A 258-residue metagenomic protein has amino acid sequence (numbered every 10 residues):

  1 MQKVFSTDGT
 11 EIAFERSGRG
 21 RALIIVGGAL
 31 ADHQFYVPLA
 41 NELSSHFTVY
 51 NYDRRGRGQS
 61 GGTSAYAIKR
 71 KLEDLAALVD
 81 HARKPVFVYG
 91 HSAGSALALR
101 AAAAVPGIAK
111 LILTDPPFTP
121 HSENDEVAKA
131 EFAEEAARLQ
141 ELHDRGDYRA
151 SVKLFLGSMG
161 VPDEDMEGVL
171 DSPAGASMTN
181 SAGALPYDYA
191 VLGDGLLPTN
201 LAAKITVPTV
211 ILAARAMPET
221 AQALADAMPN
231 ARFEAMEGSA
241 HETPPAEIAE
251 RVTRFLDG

Functional and structural regions predicted by a protein language model:
S6-G61, K84: Conserved HGGG/HGGXW glycine-rich cap/lid loop of the alpha/beta-hydrolase fold
I25-A29, S92, A214: Glycine-rich His-Gly loop
N41, Y50-Y89, A93: Active-site loop/oxyanion-hole signature of alpha/beta-hydrolase fold enzymes
D53-R57, P117, E237-S239: Short beta-to-alpha linker loops that shape the active-site pocket of alpha/beta-hydrolase fold enzymes
P85-E123: Conserved hydrolase catalytic core segment
P120-P173: Helix-rich cap/lid subdomain of alpha/beta-hydrolase
A174-D226, A235, T243: Conserved serine/cysteine hydrolase catalytic core
P229-G258: Catalytic active-site module of serine/aspartate enzymes centered on a nucleophile-bearing elbow/loop
